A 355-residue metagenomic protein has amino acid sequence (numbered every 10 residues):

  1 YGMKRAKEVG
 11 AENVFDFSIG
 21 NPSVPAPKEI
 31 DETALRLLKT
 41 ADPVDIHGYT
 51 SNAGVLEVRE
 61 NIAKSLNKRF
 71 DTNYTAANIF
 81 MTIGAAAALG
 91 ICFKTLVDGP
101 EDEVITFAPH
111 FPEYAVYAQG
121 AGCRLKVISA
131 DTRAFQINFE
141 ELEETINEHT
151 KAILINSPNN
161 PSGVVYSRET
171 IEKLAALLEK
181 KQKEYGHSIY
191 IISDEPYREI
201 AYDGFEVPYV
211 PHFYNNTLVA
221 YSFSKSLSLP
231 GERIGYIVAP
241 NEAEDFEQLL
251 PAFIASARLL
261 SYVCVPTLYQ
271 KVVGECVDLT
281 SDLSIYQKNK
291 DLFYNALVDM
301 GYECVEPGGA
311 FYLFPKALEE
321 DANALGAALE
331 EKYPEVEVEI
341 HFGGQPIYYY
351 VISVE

Functional and structural regions predicted by a protein language model:
Y1-R5: A short, well-ordered alpha-helical element
A6-A41, A53, E57, K64-E355: PLP-dependent class I/II
D45-I46: Pre-Walker A segment
